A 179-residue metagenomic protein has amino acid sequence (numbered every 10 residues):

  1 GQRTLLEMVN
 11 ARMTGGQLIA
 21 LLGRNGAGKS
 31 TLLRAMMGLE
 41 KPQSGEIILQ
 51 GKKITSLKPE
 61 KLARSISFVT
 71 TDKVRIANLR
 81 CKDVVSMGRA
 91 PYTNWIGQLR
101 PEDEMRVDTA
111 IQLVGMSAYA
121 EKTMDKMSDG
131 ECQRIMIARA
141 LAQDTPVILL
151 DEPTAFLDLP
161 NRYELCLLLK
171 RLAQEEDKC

Functional and structural regions predicted by a protein language model:
L22-R24: The feature captures the beta-strand-to-loop junction immediately N-terminal to the Walker
M37: Helix-to-loop junction immediately C-terminal to a conserved catalytic motif
G45-K53, L62: Conserved ABC transporter NBD signature motif
S86, P101-Y119, D144: Conserved ABC ATPase "signature" region
G97-Q98, T123-M127, E131: Conserved ABC ATPase signature
I148-E152, L157: Catalytic Walker B motif of ABC-type/P-loop ATPase nucleotide-binding domains
